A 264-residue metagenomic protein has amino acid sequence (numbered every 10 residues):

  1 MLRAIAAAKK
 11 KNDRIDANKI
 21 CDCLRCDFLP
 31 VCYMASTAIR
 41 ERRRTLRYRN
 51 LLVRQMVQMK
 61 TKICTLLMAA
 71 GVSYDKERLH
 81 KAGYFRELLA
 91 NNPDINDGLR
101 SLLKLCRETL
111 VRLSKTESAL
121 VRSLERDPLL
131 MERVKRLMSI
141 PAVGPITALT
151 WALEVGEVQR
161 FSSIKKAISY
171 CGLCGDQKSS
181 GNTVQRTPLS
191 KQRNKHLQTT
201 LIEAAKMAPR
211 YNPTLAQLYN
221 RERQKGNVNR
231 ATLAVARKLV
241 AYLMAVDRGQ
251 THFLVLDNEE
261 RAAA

Functional and structural regions predicted by a protein language model:
M1-P93, G175, S190-K191, P209: Phosphate- and other anionic-substrate recognition elements at nucleic-acid/protein interfaces
A8, R136-S139, P145, L149-Q224 (+2 more regions): Phosphate-backbone recognition surface of nucleic-acid-processing proteins
K10, A38, D75-R78, L103-R107 (+5 more regions): Conserved phosphate/pyrophosphate-binding and hydrolysis machinery centered on Walker-type P-loop NTPases, extending
F28-P30, M59-I63, E117-S118, G156-R160 (+2 more regions): Short helix-capping/linker segments at secondary-structure and domain boundaries
L46-R136, H196, N212, N258: Glycine-rich, often acidic, oxyanion-interacting loops/wings at catalytic, nucleic-acid, or phospho-protein interfaces
R54, L153, T199, E203 (+1 more regions): Short, residue-level hotspots on alpha-helical faces of the histone-fold and other alpha-helical interaction modules
N182-R186, Q217-A264: Low-complexity, acidic/Ser/Thr- and charged residue-rich accessory regions of DNA metabolism proteins
